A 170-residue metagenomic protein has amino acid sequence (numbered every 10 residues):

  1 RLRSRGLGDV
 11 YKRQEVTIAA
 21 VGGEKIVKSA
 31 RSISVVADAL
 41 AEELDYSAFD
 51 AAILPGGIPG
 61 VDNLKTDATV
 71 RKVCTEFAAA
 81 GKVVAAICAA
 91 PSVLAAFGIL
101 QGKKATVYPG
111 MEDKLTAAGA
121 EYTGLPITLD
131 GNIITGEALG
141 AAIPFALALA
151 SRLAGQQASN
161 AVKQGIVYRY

Functional and structural regions predicted by a protein language model:
R1, V27-S29, T128: Hydrophobic beta-strand core residues of beta-sandwich domains
R1-Y11: Single conserved hydrophobic/aromatic residue that forms the stacking wall/gate of nucleotide- or nucleobase-binding
R5, K28-A30, L64: Short, glycine/acidic-enriched capping/hinge loops at junctions between secondary-structure elements
K12-A20, D38-Y170: Active-site-adjacent pocket-lining segments in enzyme domains
G23-D38: A cross-family phosphate/adenosyl-ligand binding-site feature
